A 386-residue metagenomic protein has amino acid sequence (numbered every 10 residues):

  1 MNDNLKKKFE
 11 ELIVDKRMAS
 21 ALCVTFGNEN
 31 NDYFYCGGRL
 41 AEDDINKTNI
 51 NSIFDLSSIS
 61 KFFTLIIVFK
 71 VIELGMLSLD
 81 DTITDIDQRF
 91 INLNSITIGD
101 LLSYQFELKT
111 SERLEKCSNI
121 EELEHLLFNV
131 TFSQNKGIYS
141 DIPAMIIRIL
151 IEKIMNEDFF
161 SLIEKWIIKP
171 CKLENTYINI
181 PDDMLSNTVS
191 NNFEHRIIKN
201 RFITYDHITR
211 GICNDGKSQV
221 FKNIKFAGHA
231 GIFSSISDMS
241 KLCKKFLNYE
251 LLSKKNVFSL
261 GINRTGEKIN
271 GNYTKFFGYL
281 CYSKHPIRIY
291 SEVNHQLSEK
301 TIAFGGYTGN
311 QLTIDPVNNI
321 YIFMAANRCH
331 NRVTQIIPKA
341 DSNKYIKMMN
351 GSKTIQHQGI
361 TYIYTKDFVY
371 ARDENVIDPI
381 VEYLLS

Functional and structural regions predicted by a protein language model:
N2-F54, M76, S342: Short, conserved catalytic-motif segment at the N-terminal edge
L5-K8, E292-E299: Short Pro/Gly-enriched beta-strand edge/turn motifs at strand-loop
F9, K61-T64, V68, L101 (+4 more regions): Residue-level preference for non-acidic, small/hydrophobic
V14-L22, D44-L101, V130-I142, A227-A230: Short active-site loop at a secondary-structure junction that contains or immediately precedes the catalytic residue(s)
A19-L22, D158, T308-Q311: Short loop/turn microsegments at loop-to-beta-strand junctions
Y33-Y35, Q311-T313, N318-R328, T334: Short, well-ordered beta-strand elements
L93-Q296: Short, surface-exposed loop or secondary-structure junction motifs that flank catalytic or metal-binding residues
N248, G261-K268, P286-R288, N331-S386: Short, gly/Ser/Thr-rich active-site loops of penicillin-recognizing serine hydrolases
